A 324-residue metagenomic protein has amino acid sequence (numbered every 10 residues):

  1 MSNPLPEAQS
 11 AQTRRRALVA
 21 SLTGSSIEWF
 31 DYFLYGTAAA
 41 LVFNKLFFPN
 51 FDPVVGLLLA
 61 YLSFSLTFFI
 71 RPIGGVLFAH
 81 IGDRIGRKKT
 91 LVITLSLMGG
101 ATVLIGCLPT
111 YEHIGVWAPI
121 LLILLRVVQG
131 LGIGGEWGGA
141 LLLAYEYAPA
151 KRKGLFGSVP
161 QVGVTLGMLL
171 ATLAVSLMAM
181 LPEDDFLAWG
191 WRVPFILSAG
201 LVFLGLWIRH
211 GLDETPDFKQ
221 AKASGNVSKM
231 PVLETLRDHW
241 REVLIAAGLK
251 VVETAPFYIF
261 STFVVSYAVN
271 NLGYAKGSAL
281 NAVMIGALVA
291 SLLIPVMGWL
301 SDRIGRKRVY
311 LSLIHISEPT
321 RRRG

Functional and structural regions predicted by a protein language model:
G36, R241-G286: Extracytoplasmic gate region of multi-pass secondary transporters
A40-R71: Extracellular/periplasmic helix-loop-helix junction of adjacent transmembrane segments in MFS-like secondary
L62-H80, A101, M284-V296: Central cavity-lining transmembrane alpha-helices of secondary-active solute carriers, predominantly the Major
R84-L95, R303-L313: Cytoplasmic membrane-interface "Motif A"-like loop-to-helix N-cap segments of 12-TM Major Facilitator Superfamily
G115-I133: Hydrophobic core of transmembrane alpha-helices in multi-pass small-molecule transporters, especially MFS/SLC-type
L155-S176: Glycine-rich segments within core transmembrane alpha-helices of 12-TM secondary carriers
H210-P231: Flexible cytoplasmic inter-helical loops of multi-pass small-molecule transporters
S312-T320, G324: Residue-level detector of conserved catalytic or cofactor/ligand-binding positions in enzyme active sites
